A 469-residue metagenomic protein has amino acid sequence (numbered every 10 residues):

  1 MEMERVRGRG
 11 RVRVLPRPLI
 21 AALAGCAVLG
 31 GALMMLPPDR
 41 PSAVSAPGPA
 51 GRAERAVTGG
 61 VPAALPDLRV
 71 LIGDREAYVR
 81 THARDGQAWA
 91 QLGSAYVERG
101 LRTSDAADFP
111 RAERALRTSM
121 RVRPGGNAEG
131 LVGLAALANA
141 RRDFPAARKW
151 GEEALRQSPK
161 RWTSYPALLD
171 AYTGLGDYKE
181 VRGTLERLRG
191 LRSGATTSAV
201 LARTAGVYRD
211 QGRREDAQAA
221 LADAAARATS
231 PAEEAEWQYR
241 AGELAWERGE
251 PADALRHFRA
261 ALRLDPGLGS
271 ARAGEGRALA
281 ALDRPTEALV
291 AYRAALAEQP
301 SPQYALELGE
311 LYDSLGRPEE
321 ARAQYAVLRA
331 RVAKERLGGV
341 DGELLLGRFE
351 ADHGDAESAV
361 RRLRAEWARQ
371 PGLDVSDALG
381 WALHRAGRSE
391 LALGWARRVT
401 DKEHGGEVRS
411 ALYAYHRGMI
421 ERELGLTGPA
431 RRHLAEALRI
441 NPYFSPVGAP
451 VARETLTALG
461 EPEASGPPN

Functional and structural regions predicted by a protein language model:
E2-G125, E129, R439-P446, P450-N469: N-terminal leader/linker segments that initiate helical-solenoid repeat arrays
A83, P124-G125, P159, S193-A195 (+9 more regions): Short coil turns that delineate tetratricopeptide repeat
A88, E129-G130, S164, S198-V200 (+6 more regions): TPR alpha-solenoid repeat register
Q91, V132-G133, A167, R203 (+8 more regions): Canonical tetratricopeptide repeat
S94, E98-L101, A136, D170 (+9 more regions): Residue-level recognition of tetratricopeptide repeat
